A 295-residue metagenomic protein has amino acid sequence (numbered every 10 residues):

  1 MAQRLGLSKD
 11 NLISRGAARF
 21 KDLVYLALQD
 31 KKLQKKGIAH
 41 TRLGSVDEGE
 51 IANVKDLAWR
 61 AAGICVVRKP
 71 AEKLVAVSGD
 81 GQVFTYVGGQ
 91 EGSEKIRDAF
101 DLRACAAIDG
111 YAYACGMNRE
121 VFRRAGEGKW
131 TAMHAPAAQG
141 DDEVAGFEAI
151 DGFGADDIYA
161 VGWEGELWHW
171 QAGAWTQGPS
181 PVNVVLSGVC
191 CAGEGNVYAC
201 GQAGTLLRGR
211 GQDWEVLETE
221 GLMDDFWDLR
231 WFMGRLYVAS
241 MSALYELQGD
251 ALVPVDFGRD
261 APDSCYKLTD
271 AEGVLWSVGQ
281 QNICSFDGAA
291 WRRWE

Functional and structural regions predicted by a protein language model:
M1-E295: Residue-level hotspots at or immediately adjacent to binding/recognition sites across diverse folds
